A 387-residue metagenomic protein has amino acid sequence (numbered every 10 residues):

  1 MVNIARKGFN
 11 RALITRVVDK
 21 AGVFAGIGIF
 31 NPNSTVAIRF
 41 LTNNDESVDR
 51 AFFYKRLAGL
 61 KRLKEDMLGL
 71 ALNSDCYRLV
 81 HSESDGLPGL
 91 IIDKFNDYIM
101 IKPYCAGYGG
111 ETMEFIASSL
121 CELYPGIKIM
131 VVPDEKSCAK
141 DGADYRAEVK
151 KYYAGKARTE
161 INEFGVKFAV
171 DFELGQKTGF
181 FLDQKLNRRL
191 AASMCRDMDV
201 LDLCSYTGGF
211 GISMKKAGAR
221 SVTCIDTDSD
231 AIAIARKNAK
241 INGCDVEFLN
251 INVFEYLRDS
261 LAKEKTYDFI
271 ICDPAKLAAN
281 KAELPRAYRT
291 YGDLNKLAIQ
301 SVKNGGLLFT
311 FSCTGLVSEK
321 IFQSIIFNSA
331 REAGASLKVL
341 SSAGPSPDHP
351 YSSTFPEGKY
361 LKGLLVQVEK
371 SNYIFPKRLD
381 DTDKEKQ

Functional and structural regions predicted by a protein language model:
M1-K94: Non-catalytic accessory regions of SAM-dependent methyltransferases
V80-D93, T112-F181, R189: Non-catalytic substrate-recognition/targeting regions of SAM-dependent transferases
D197-Y206: Conserved class I S-adenosyl-L-methionine
T207-R220: Conserved SAM-binding loop of SAM-dependent methyltransferases across substrates and taxa, primarily the Class I
S221-D226: Conserved SAM-binding motif I beta-strand of class I
D230-I271: S-adenosyl-L-methionine
Y267-L297: Mobile active-site "lid"/loop adjacent to the S-adenosyl-L-methionine
D293, L307-Q387: C-terminal catalytic and target-recognition region of SAM-dependent MTase-like enzymes, primarily methyltransferases
